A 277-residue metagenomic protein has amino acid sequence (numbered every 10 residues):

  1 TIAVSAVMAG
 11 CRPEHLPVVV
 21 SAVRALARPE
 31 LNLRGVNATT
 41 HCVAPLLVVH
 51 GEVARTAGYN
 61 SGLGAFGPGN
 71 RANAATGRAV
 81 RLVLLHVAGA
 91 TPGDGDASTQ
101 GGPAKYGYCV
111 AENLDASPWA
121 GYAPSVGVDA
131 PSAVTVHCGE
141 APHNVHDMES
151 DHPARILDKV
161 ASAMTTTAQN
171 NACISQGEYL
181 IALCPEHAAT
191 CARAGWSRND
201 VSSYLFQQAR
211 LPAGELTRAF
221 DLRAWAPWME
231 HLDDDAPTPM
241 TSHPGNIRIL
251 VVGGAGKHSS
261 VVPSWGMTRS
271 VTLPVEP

Functional and structural regions predicted by a protein language model:
T1-P277: Non-transmembrane, aqueous-exposed alpha-helical and coiled segments at domain scale
